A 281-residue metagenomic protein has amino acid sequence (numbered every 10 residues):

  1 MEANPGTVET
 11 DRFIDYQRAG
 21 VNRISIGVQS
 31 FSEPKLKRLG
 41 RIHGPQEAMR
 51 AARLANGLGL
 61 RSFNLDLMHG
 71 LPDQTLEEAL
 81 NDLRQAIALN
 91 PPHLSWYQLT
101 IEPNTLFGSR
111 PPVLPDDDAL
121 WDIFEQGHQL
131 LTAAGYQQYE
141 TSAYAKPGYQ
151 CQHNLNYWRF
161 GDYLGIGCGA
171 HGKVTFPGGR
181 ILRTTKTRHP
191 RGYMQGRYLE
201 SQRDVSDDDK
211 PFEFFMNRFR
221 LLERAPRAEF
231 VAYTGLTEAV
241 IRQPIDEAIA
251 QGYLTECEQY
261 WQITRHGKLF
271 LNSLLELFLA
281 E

Functional and structural regions predicted by a protein language model:
E2-T234: C-terminal scaffold of the Radical SAM
L130, E247, L277: Solvent-exposed, charged/polar functional surfaces in cytosolic regulatory/catalytic domains
G235-I249: Short amphipathic alpha-helical interaction segments
I249-Q259: A short, conserved structural fragment
Y260-R265: Minor-groove-contacting beta-hairpin "wing" of winged helix-turn-helix DNA-binding domains
H266-E281: Short, amphipathic alpha-helical interaction segments positioned at domain boundaries
